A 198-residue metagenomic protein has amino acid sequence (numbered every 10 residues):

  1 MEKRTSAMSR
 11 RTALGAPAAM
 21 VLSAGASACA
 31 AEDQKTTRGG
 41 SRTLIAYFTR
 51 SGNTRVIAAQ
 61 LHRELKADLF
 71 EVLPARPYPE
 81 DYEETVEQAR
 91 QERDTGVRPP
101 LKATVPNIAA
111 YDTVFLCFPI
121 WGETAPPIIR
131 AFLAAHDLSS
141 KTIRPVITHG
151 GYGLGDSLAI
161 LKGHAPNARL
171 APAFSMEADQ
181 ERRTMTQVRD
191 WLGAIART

Functional and structural regions predicted by a protein language model:
E2-K3, M8, T36-P74, Q88 (+1 more regions): FMN-binding flavodoxin-like domain, especially the glycine-rich phosphate-binding loop
E2-V21: N-terminal secretory signal peptides and thylakoid transit peptides that target proteins across membranes
P17, V21, G25, L192-A196: C-terminal alpha-helix/helix-terminus motif
G25-K35: Bacterial Sec-dependent signal peptides at the C-terminal "C-region" and cleavage site
Y78-Y82: Periplasmic c-type cytochrome electron-transfer domains
E83-E87: Short low-complexity, flexible loop/linker segments enriched in glycine and/or proline with clustered acidic
